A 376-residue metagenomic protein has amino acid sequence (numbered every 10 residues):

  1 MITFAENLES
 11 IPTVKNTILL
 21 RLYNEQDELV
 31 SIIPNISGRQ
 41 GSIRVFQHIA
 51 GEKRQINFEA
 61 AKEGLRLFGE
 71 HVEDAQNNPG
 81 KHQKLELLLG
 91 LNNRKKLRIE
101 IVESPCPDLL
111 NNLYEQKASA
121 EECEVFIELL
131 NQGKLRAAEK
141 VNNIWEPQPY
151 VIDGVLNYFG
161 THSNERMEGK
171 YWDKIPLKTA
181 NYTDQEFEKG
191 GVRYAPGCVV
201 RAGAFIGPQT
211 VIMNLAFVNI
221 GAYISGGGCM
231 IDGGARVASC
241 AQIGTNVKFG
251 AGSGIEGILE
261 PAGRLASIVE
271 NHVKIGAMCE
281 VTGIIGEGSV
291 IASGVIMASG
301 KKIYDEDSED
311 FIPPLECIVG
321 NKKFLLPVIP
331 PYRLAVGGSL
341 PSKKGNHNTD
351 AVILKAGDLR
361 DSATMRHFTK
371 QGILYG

Functional and structural regions predicted by a protein language model:
M1-A5, V14-T17, L91-P105: Short, functional C-terminal segments
T3-L29: Short, charge-rich, low-complexity alpha-helical interaction segments
R21-F58: Amphipathic alpha-helical interaction modules
G41, K53, N57, V72-G80 (+4 more regions): Short alpha-helix boundary/capping elements
K62-E103: Short, compact, well-ordered microdomains
P105-G191, P327, P331-R333, G337-G376: Terminal amphipathic alpha-helical/low-complexity segments used for targeting or macromolecular assembly
F187-K344: Structural signal for interior beta-strand "rungs" in well-ordered beta-sheet cores of soluble enzyme domains
